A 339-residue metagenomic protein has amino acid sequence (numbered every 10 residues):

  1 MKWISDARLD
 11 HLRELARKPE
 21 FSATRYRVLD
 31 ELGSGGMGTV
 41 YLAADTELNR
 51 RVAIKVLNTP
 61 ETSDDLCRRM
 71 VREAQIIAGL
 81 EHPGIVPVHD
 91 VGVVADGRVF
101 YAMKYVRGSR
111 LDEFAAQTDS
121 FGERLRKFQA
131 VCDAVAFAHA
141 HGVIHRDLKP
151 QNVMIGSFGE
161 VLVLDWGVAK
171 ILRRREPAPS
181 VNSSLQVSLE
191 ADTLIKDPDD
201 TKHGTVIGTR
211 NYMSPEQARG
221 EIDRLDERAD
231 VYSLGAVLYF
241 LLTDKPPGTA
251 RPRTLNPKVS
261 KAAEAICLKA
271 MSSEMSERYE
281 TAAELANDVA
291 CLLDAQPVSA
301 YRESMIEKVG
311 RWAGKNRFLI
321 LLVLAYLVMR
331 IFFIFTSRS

Functional and structural regions predicted by a protein language model:
M1-D30, S63, D119-F121, E176-D199 (+1 more regions): Short N-terminal regulatory/linker segments that flank and modulate the kinase catalytic core
T39: Conserved N-lobe ATP-binding subsite of Hanks-type protein kinase domains, especially the beta3 VAIK lysine
A44, V71, Q75, V93 (+10 more regions): C-terminal lobe helix-coil module of Hanks-type protein kinase domains
A44-R51: Conserved N-lobe loop of protein kinases adjacent to the ATP-binding glycine-rich P-loop
N58-G79: AlphaC helix of the eukaryotic protein kinase fold
P87-G97: Short beta-strand micro-motifs within the conserved protein kinase catalytic domain, predominantly in the N-lobe
A95-K104, D112: A conserved loop-to-beta-strand element in the N-lobe of protein kinase catalytic cores that borders the ATP-binding
R110-S120: AlphaC helix of the protein kinase catalytic domain
